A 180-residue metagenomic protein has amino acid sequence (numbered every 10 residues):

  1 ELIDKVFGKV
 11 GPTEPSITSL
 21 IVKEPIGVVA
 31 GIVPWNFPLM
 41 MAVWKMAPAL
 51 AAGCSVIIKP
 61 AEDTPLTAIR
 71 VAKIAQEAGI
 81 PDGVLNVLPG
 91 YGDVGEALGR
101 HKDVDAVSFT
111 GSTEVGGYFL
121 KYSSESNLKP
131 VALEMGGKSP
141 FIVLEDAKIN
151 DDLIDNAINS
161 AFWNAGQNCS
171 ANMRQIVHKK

Functional and structural regions predicted by a protein language model:
E1-M46, I80: N-terminal Rossmann NAD(P)-binding subdomain characteristic of aldehyde/semialdehyde dehydrogenases
T18-S19, N86-D105: A structured beta-alpha segment of the ubiquitous adenosine-cofactor-binding alpha/beta core
I26-V29, N36, P89-A97, G111-Y118: Beta-loop-alpha module in the N-terminal Rossmann-like domain of NAD(P)-dependent dehydrogenases, especially those
I32, Y91, T110, E134 (+1 more regions): Conserved residues at the C-terminal ends of beta-strands
A42-G95: PLP-dependent aminotransferase-like
G53, L85, V107, G137 (+1 more regions): Residue-level signal for inorganic ion chemistry
I58, V87, F109-G111, V131-M135: General beta-strand structural signal in soluble alpha/beta enzymes
E114-K180: ALDH superfamily catalytic-core signature
